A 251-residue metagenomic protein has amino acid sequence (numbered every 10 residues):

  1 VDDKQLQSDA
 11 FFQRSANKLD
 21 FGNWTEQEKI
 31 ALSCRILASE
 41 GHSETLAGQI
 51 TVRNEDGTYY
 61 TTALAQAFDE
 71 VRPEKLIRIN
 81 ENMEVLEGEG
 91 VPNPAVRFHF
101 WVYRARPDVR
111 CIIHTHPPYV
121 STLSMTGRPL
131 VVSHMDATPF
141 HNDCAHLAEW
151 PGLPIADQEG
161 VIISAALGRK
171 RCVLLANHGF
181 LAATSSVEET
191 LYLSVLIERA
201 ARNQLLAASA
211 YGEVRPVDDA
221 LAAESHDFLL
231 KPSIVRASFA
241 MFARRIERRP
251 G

Functional and structural regions predicted by a protein language model:
D2-G251: Glycine-rich flexible loops
